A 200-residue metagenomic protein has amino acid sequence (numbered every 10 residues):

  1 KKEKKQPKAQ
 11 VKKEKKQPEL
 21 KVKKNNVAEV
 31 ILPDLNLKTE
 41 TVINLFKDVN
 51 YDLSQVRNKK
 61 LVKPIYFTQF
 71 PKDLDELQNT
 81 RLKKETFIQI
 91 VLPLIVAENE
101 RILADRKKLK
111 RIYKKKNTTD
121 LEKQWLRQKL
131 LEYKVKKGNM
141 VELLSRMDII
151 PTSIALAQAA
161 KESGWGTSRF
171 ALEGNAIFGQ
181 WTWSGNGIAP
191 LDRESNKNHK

Functional and structural regions predicted by a protein language model:
K1-A157, K161-K200: Catalytic cores of secreted/periplasmic lytic hydrolases that degrade extracellular macromolecules
